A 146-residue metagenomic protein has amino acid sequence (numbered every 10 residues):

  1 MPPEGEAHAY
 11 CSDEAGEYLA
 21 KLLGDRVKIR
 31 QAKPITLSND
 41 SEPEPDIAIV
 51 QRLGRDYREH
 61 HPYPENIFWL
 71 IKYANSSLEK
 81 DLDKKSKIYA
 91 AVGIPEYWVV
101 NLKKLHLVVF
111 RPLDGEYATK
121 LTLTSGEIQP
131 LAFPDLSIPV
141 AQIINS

Functional and structural regions predicted by a protein language model:
M1-S146: Gly/Pro/Ser/Thr-rich low-complexity, intrinsically disordered segments predominantly at protein N-termini
